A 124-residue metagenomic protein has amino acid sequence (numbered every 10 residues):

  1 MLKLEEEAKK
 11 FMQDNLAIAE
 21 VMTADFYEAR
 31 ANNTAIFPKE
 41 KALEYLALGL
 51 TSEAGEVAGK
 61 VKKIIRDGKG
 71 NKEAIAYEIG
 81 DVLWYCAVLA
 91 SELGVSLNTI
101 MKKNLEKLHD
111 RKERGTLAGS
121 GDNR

Functional and structural regions predicted by a protein language model:
M1-I79, L83-R124: Flexible "arm" and connector segments at domain edges
